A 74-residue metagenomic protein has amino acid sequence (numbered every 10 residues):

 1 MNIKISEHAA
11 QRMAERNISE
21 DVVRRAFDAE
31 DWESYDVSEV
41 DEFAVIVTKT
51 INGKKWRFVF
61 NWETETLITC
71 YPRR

Functional and structural regions predicted by a protein language model:
M1-R74: Ribonuclease/tRNase effector modules and their secretory precursors
